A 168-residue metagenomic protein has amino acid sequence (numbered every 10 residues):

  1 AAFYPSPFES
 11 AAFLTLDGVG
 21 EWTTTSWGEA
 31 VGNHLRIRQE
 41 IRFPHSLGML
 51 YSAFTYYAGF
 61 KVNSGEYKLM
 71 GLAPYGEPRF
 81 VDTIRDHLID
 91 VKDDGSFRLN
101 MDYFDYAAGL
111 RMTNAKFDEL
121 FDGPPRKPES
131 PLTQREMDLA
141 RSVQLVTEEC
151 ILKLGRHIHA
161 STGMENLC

Functional and structural regions predicted by a protein language model:
A1-C168: Short acidic/glycine-rich loops and adjacent helix/strand connectors that line catalytic pockets where negatively
